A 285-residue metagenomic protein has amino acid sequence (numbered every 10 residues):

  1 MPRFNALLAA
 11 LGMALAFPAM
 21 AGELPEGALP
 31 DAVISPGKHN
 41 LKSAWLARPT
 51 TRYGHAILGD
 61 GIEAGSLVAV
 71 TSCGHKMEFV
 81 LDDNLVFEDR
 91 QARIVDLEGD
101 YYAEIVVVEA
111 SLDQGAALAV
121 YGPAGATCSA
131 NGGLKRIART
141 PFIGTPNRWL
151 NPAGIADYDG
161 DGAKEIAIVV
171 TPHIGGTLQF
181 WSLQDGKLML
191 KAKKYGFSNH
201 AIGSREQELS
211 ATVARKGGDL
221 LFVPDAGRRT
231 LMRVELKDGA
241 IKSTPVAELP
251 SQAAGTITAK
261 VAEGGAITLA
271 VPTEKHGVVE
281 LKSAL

Functional and structural regions predicted by a protein language model:
M1-A9: Bacterial N-terminal signal peptides that target proteins for export
A16-A19: N-terminal signal peptide c-region/cleavage motif recognized by signal peptidases
A21-L285: Beta-propeller-forming repeat regions
